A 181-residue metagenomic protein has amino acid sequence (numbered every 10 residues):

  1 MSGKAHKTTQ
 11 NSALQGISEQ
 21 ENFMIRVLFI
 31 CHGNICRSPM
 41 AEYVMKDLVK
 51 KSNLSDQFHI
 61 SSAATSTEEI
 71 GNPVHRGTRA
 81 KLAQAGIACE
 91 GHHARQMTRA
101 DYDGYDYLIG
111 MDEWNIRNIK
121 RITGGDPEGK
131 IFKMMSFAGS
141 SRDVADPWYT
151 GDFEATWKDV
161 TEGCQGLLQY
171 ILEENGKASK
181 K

Functional and structural regions predicted by a protein language model:
G3, I17-G104, Q169-K181: Conserved active-site segments centered on acidic
C31, L82, I109-G110, V160: Hydrophobic structural packing positions in well-ordered secondary structure
S38, M111-D112: Replace "coordinates the UDP/GDP/TDP-sugar" with "coordinates nucleotide-activated sugar donors
Y107, E113-K181: Phosphate-binding/catalytic loops
